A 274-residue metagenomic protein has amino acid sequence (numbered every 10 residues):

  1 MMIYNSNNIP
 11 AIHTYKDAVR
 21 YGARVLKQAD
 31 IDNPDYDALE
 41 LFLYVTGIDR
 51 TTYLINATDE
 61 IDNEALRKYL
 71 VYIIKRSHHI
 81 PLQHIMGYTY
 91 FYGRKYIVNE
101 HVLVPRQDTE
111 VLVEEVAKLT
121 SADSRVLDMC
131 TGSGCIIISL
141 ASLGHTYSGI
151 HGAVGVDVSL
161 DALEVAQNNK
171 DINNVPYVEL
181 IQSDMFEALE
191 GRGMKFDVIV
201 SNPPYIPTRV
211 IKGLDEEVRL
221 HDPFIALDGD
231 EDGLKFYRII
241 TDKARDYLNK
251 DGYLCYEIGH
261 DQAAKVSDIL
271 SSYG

Functional and structural regions predicted by a protein language model:
M1-T46, Y53-L54: Non-catalytic accessory regions of SAM-dependent methyltransferases
L26, G144, K170, A244 (+1 more regions): Conserved hydrophobic residues forming the short capping helix/wall of the S-adenosyl-L-methionine
Y44-L119: Conserved AdoMet
Y53, I61, M86, L189 (+3 more regions): Short clusters of hydrophobic/aromatic residues that line enzyme substrate/ligand-binding pockets
Q107-G213, D261: Conserved SAM/SAH cofactor-binding pocket of Class I
V116, L140, V218, I240 (+1 more regions): Class I S-adenosylmethionine-dependent transferase superfamily signal
G149, Y205-K235: Mobile active-site "lid"/loop adjacent to the S-adenosyl-L-methionine
E231-G274: Conserved Class I SAM-dependent methyltransferase catalytic core
